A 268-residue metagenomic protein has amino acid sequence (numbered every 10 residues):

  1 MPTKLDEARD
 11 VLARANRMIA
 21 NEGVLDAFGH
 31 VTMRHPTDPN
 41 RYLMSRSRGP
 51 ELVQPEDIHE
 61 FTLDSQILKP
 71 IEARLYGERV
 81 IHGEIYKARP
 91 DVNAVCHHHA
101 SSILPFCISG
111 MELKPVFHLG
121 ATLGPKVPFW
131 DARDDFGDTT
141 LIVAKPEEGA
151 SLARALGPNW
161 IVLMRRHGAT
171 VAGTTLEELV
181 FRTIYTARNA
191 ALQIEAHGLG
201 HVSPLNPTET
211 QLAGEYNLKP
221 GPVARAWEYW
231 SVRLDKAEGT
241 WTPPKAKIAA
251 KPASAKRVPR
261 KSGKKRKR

Functional and structural regions predicted by a protein language model:
M1-R268: Glycine-rich flexible loops
